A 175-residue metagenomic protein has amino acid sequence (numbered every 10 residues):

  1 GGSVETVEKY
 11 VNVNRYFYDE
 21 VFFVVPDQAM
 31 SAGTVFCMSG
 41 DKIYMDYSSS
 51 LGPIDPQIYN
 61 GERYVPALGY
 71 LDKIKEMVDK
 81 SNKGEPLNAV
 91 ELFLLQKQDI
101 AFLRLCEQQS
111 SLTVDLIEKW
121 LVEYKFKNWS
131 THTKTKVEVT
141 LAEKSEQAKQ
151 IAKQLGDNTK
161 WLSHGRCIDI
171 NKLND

Functional and structural regions predicted by a protein language model:
G2-I170: Conserved catalytic cores of soluble enzyme domains, especially glycine-rich substrate-binding beta-alpha loops
